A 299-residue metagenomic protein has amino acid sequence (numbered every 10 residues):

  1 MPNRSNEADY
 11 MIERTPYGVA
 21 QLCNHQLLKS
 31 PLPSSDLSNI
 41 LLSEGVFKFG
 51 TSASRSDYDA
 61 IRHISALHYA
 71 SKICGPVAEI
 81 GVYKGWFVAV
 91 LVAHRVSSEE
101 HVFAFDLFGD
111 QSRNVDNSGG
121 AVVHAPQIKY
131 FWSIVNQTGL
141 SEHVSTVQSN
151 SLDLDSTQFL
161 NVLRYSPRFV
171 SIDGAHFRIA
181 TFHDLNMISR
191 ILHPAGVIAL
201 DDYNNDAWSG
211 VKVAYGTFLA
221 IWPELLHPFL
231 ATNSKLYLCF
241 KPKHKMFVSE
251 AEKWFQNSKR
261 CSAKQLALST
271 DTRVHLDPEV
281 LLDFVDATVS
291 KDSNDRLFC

Functional and structural regions predicted by a protein language model:
M1-A199, Y203-C299: A short alpha-helical cap/connector motif
